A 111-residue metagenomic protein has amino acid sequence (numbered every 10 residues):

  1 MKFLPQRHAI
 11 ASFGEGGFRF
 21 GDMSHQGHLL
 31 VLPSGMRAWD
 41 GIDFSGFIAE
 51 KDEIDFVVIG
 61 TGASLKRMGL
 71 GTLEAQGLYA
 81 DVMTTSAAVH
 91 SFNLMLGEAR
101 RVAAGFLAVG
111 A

Functional and structural regions predicted by a protein language model:
M1-S45, G97-A111: Non-catalytic interface/targeting segments
E15, L70-T72, F92: Short glycine-/small-residue-rich flexible loop motifs, especially phosphate/cofactor-binding loops
A38-D40, L65-G69, H90-S91: Short active-site-adjacent helix-start/loop capping segments
S45-K51: Short amphipathic alpha-helix with an adjacent loop that forms part of the alpha/beta core around
K51-T85: Mid-chain, well-packed structural core segment of small domains
Y79-L107: C-terminal structural segments of small proteins and small subunits
